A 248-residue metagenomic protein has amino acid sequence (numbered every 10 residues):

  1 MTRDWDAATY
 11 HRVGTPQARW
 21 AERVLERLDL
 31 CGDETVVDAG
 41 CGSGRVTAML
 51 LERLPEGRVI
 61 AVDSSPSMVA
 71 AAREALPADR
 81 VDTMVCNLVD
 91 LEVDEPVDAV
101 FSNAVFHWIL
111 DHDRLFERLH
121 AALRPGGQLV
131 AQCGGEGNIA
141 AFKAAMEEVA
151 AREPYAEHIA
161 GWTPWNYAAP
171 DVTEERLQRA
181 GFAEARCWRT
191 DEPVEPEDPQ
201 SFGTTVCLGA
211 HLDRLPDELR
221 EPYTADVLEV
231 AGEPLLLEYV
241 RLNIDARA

Functional and structural regions predicted by a protein language model:
M1-G32, R45-M49, M68-A71: Conserved class I S-adenosyl-L-methionine
V37-A39, S43-L91: Class I SAM-dependent methyltransferase SAM/SAH-binding core
E92-V100: A short acidic, Gly/Pro-enriched loop at the edge of an enzyme's catalytic core that lines a small-molecule cofactor
A99-H112: A short SAM/SAH-binding and catalytic strip from SAM-dependent methyltransferases
D113-Q128: A short glycine-rich, Lys/Arg-flanked "PGG" loop and its adjoining helix->strand segment in the class I
V130-E153: Conserved class I S-adenosyl-L-methionine
W165-A180: Short alpha-helix
A185-L235: C-terminal helical/coil "lid" or tail adjacent to the Rossmann-like core of SAM-dependent
